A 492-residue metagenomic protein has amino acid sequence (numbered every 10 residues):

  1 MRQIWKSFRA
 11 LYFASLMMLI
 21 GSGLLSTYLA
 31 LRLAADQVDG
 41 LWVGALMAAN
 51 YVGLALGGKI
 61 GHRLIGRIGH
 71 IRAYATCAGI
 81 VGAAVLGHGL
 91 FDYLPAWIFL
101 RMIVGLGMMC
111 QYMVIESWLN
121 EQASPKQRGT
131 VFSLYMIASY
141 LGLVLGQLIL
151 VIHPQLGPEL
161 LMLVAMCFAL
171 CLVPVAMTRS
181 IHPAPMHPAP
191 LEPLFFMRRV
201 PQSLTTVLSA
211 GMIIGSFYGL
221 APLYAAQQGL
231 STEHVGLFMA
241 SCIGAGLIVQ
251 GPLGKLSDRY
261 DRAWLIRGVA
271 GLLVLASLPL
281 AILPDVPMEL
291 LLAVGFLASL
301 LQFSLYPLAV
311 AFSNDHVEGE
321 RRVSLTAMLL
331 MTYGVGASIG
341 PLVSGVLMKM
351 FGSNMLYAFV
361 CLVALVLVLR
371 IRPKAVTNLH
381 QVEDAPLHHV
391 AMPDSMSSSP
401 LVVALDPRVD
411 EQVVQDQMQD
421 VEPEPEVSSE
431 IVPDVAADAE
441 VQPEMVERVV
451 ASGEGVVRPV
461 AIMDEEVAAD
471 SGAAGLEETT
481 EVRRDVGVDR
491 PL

Functional and structural regions predicted by a protein language model:
M1-Q3, P183-A189, K374-L492: Intrinsic disorder in cytosolic terminal tails and internal cytosolic loops of multi-pass membrane transporters
R2-Y51, S203-T206, G215-Y224, Q228 (+1 more regions): Helix-loop boundary and gating motifs at the non-cytosolic
G40-L41, P125-Y135, T232, V317-L329: Loop-to-transmembrane helix entry/capping segments in MFS-fold secondary transporters and related SLC/MFSD carriers
G57-G69, P154, V249-D261, M348: Helix-to-loop junctions at the C-terminal end of transmembrane segments in multipass secondary transporters
I71-Y74, I266: Primarily marks hydrophobic transmembrane alpha-helices of the MFS/SLC 12-helix fold
C110-A123, F303-V317: Intracellular juxtamembrane helix-capping segments at the cytosolic ends of symmetry-related transmembrane helices
L150-V151, A165-P185, L367-A375: C-terminal membrane-cytosol helix-exit motif in multi-pass small-molecule transporters
A263-Y306: C-terminal transmembrane helical hairpin of 12-TM major facilitator-type secondary transporters
